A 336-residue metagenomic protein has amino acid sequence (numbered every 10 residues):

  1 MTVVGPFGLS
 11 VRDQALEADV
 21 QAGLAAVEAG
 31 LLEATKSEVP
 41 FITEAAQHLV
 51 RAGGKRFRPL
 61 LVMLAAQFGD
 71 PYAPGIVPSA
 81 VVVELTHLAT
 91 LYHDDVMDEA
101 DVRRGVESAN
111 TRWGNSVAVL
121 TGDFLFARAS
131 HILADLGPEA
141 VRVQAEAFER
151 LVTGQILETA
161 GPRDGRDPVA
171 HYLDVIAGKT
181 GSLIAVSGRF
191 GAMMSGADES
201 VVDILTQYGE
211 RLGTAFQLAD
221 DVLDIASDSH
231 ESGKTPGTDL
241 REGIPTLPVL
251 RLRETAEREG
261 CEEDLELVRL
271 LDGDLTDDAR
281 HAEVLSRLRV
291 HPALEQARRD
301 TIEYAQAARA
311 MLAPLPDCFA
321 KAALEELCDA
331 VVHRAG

Functional and structural regions predicted by a protein language model:
M1-G336: All-alpha prenyltransferase/terpene-synthase fold signal
